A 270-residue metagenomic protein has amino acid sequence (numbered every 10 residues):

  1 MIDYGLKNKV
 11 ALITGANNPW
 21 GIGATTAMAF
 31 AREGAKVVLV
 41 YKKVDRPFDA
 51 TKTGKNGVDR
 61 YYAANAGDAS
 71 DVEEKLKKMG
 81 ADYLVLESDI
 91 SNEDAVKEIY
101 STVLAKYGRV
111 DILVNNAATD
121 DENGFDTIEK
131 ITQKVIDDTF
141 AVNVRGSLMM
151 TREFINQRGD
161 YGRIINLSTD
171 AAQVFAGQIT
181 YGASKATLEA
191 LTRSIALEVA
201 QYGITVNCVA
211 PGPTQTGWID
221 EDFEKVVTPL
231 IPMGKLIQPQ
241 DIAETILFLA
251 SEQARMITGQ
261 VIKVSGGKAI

Functional and structural regions predicted by a protein language model:
Y4-V40, V44: Canonical Rossmann dinucleotide-binding motif of NAD(H)/NADP(H)-dependent dehydrogenases/reductases, specifically
P19-G21, T119-D120, R163-T187, T192-Q201 (+1 more regions): Catalytic loop of short-chain dehydrogenase/reductase
A63-G67, E87-I99, Q133, Q240-D241: The beta1-alpha1 cofactor-binding region of Rossmann-like NAD(H)/NADP(H)-dependent oxidoreductases
G124-I128, T132-D137, V227: Substrate-binding pocket helix/loop in short-chain dehydrogenase/reductase
F125, K225, P229, M233 (+2 more regions): Short C-terminal tail/terminal secondary-structure segment of NAD(P)H-dependent dehydrogenase/reductase domains
A200, T205, I257-G259: Short, small/polar-rich loop/turn modules that mediate ligand/substrate recognition or access, typified
I231-I242, Q253: A conserved structural motif in NAD(P)-dependent oxidoreductases
